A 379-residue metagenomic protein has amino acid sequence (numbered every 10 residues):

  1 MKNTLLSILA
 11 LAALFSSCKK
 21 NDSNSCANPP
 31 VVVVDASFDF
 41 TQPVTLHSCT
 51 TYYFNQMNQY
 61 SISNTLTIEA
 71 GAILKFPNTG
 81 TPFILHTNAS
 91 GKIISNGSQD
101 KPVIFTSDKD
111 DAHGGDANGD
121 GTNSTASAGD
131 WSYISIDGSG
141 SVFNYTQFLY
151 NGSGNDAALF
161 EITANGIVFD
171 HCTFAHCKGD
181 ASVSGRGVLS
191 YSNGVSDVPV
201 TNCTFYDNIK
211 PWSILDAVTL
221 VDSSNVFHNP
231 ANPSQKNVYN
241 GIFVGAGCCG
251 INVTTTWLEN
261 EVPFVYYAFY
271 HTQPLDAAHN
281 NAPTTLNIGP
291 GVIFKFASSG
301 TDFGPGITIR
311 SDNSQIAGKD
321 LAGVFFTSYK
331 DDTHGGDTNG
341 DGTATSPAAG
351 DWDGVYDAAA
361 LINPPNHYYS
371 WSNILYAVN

Functional and structural regions predicted by a protein language model:
K2-I8: Sec-dependent signal peptide recognition, specifically the positively charged N-region followed immediately by
L14-S17: C-terminal motif of bacterial Sec signal peptides marking the signal peptidase cleavage site
K19-N379: Beta-strand/loop edge motif enriched in small/polar residues
